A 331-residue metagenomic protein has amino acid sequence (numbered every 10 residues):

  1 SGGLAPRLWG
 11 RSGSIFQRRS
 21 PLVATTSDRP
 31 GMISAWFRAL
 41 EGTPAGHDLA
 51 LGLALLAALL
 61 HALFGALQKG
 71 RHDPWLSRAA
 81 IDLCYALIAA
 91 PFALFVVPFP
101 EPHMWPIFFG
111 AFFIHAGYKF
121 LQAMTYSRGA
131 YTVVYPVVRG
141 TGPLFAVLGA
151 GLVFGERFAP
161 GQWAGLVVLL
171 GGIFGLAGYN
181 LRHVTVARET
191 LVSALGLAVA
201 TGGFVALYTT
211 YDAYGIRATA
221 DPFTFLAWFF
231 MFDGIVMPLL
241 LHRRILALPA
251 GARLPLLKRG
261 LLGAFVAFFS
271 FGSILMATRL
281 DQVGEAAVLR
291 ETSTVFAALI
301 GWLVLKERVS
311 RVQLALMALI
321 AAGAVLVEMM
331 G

Functional and structural regions predicted by a protein language model:
G2-G3, G10-G13, G31: Residue-identity detector for glycine
I15-R19, A24-Y131, G171, G178-L197 (+5 more regions): Membrane-interface interhelical linkers
M32, A89, V147-A150, G161-N180 (+1 more regions): Hydrophobic transmembrane alpha-helices of multi-pass small-molecule transport proteins
I33, A89-P98, A146-F158, G203-R217 (+2 more regions): Hydrophobic alpha-helical transmembrane segments in multi-pass integral membrane proteins
A58-A62, A90, F112, A116-F120 (+9 more regions): Hydrophobic/small/kink-forming positions within alpha-helical transmembrane segments of polytopic membrane proteins
I114-H115, S127-I173, T224-F232, V283-L303: Specific alpha-helical transmembrane segments that line the substrate/conduction pathway and gating interfaces
T190-T224: Selected transmembrane alpha-helices and immediately adjacent juxtamembrane segments of polytopic inner-membrane
L299-L319: Interfacial loop-to-transmembrane junctions
